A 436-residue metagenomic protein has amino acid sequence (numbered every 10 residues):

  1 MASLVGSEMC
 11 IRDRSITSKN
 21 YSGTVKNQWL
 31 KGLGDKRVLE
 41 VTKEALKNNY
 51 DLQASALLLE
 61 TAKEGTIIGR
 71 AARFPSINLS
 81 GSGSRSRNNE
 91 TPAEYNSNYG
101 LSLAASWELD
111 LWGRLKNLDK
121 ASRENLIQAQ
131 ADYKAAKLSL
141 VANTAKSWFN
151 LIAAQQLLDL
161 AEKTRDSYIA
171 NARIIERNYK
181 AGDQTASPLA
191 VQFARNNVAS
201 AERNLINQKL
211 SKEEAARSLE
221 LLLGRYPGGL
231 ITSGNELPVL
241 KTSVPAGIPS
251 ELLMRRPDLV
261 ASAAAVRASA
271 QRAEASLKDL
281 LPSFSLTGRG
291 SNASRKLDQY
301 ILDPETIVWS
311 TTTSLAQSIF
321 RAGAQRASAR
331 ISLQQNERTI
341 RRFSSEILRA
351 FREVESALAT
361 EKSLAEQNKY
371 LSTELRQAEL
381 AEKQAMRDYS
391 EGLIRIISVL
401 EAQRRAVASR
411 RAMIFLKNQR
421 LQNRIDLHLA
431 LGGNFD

Functional and structural regions predicted by a protein language model:
M1-G6, I11: Single conserved hydrophobic/aromatic residue that forms the stacking wall/gate of nucleotide- or nucleobase-binding
I16-G34, V38, K43, G81-A104 (+4 more regions): Small/polar, glycine/serine/threonine/aspartate-rich low-complexity segments that form flexible
S18-G23, K31, E40, L46-N48 (+5 more regions): Amphipathic alpha-helical coiled-coil scaffold segments and their short linker/junction regions
Q53-A54, R70-A71, L109-K137, L189 (+6 more regions): Sec/SRP-type N-terminal targeting helices
L115, E124, A131-I248, T360 (+3 more regions): Periplasmic alpha-helical coiled-coil/stalk elements that build and connect Gram-negative outer-membrane
R165, I169-A172, S200-G228, S276 (+1 more regions): Short segments within alpha-helical structural elements
N178-S187, Y389-L393, A430-N434: A short glycine-centered flexible hinge/capping loop motif at secondary-structure junctions
